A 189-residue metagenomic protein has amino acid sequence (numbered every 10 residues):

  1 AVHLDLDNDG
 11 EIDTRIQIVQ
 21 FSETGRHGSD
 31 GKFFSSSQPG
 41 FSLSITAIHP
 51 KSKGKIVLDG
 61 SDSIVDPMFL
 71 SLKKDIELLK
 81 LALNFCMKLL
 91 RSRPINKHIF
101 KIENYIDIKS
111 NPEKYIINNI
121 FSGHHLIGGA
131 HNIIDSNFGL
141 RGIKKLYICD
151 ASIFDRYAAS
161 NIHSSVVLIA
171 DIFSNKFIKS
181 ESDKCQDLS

Functional and structural regions predicted by a protein language model:
A1-S165, I169, F173-S189: FAD-dependent oxidoreductase catalytic-site/capping-region signature
